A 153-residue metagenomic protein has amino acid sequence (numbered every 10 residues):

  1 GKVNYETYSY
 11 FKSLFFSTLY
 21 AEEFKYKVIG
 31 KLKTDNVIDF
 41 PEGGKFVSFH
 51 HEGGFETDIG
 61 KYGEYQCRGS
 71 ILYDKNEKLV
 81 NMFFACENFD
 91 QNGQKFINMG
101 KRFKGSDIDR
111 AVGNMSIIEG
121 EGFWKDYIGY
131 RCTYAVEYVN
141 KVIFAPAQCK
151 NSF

Functional and structural regions predicted by a protein language model:
N4-Y5: Extreme N-termini of proteins with methionine-enriched Sec-type signal peptides or N-terminal signal-anchor
S9-L14: Bacterial N-terminal signal peptides
F16-T18: N-terminal signal peptide c-region/cleavage motif recognized by signal peptidases
Y20-F153: Beta-strand-enriched cores of mature, soluble protein domains
